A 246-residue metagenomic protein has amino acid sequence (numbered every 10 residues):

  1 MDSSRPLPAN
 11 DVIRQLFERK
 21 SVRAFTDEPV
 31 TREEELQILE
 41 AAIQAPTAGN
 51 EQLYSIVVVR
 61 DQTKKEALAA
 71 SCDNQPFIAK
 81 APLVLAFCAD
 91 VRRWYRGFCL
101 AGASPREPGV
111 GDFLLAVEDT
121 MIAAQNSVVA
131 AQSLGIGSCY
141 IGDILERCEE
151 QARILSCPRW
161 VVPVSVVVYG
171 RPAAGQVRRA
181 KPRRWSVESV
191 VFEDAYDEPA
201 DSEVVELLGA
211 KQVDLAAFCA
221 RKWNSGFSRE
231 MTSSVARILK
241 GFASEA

Functional and structural regions predicted by a protein language model:
M1-A246: Acidic, surface-exposed loops and disordered segments
